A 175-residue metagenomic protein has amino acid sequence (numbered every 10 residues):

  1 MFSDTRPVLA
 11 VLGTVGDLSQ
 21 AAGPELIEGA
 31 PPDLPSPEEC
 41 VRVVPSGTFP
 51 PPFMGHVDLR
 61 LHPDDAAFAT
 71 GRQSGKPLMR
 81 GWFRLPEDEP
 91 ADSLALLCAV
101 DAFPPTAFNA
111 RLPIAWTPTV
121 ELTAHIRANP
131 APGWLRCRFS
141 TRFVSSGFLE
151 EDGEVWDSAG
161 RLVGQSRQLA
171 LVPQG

Functional and structural regions predicted by a protein language model:
M1-G175: Terminal targeting signals and extreme-terminal segments of soluble enzymes
